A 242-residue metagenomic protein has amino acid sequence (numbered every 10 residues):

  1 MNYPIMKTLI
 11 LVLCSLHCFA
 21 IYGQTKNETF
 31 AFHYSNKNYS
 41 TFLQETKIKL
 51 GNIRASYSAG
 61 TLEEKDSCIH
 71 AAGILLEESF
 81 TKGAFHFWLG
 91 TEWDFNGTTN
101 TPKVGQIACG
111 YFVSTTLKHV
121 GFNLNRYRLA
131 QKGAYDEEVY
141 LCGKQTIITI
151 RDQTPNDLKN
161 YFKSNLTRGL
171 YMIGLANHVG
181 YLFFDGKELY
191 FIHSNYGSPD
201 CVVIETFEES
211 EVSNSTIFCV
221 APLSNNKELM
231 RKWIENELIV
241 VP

Functional and structural regions predicted by a protein language model:
M1-K26: Bacterial Sec-dependent N-terminal signal peptides
L11-V12, F122, L170-Y171: Conserved active-site beta-strand-loop modules that form the wall/rim of enzyme catalytic pockets and either contain
F19, R128, N195: Residues at the C-termini of beta-strands that transition into short coil/loop
T25-A130: N-terminal capping segments
K132-I204: ...with weaker cross-activation on analogous glycine-rich loops/strands in unrelated enzymes
L189-Y190, S194-P199, V203-P242: Low-complexity, Gly/Ser/Thr/Pro-rich intrinsically disordered linker/tail segments
